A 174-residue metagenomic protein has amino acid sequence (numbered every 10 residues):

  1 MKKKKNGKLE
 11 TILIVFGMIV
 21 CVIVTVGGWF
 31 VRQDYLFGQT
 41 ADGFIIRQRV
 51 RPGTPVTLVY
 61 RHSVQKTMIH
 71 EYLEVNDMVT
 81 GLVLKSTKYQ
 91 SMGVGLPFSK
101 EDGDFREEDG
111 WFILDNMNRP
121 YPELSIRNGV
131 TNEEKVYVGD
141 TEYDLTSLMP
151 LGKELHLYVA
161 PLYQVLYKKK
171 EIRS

Functional and structural regions predicted by a protein language model:
M1-G7: N-terminal Lys/Arg-rich, disordered targeting/topogenic segments
I12-W29: Hydrophobic membrane-insertion alpha-helices, especially the h-region of bacterial N-terminal signal peptides
I23, Y35, V59-H62, Q90-M92 (+2 more regions): Intrinsically disordered, low-complexity segments enriched in polar/charged residues with Gly/Pro, especially when
T25-D42: Aromatic-capped interface at the extracytoplasmic side of an N-terminal signal-anchor transmembrane helix
Y35, T57, H70-Y72, I113 (+1 more regions): Ordered hydrophobic segments in well-structured contexts
A41-Y89: N-terminal secretory signal peptides
L84, G95-S174: Mature, soluble, non-transmembrane domains
